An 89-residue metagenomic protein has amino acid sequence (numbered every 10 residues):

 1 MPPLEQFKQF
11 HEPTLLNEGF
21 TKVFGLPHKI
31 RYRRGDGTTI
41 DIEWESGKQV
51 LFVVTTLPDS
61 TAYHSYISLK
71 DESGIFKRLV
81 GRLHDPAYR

Functional and structural regions predicted by a protein language model:
M1-F10, N17-E18, F24-K29, R33-T39 (+1 more regions): Intrinsically disordered, low-complexity regulatory regions enriched in serine/threonine/proline and acidic residues
